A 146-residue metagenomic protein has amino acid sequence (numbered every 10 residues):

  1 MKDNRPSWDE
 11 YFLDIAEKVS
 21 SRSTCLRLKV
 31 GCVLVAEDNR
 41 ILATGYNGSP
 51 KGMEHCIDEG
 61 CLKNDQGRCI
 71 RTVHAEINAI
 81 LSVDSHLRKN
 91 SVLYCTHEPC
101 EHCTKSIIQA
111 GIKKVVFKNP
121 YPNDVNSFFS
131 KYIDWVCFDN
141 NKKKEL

Functional and structural regions predicted by a protein language model:
M1-L146: Zinc-dependent deaminase catalytic domain
